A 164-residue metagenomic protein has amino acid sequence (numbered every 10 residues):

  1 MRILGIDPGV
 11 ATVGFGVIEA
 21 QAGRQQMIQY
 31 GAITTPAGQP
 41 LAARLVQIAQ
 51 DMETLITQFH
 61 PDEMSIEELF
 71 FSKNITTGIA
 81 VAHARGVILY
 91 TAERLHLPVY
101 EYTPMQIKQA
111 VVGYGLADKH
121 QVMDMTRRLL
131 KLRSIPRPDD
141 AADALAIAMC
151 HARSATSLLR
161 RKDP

Functional and structural regions predicted by a protein language model:
M1-P164: Phosphate- and other anionic-substrate recognition elements at nucleic-acid/protein interfaces
